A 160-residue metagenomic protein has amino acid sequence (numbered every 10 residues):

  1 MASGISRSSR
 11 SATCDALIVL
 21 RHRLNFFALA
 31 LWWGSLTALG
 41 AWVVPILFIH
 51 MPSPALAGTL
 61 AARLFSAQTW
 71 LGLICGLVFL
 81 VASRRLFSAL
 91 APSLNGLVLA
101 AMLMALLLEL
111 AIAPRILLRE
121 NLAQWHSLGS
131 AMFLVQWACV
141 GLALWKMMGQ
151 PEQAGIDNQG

Functional and structural regions predicted by a protein language model:
A2-I5, S11-G160: Polytopic transmembrane helical bundles with strong interfacial aromatic enrichment
